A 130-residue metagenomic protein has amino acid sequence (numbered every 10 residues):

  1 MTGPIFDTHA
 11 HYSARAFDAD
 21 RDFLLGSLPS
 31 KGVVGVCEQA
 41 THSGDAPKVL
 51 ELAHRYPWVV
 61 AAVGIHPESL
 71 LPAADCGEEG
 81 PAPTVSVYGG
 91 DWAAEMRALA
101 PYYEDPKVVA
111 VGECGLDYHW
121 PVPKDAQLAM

Functional and structural regions predicted by a protein language model:
M1-M130: Mid-domain alpha/beta scaffold segments of enzyme catalytic cores
